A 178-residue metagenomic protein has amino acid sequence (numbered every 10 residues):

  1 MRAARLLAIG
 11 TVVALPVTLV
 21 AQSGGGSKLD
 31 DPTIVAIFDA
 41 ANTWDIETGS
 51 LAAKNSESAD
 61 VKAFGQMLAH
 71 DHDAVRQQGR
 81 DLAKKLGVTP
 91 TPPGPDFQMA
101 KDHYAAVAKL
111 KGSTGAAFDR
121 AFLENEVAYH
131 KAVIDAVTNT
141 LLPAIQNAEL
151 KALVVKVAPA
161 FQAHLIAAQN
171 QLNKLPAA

Functional and structural regions predicted by a protein language model:
M1-I9: Bacterial N-terminal signal peptides that target proteins for export
R5-L6, V17-A178: His/Met- and acidic-residue-enriched segments that coordinate or traffic transition-metal cofactors and support
T11-A14: Repetitive helical segments and hydrophobic/amphipathic motifs
